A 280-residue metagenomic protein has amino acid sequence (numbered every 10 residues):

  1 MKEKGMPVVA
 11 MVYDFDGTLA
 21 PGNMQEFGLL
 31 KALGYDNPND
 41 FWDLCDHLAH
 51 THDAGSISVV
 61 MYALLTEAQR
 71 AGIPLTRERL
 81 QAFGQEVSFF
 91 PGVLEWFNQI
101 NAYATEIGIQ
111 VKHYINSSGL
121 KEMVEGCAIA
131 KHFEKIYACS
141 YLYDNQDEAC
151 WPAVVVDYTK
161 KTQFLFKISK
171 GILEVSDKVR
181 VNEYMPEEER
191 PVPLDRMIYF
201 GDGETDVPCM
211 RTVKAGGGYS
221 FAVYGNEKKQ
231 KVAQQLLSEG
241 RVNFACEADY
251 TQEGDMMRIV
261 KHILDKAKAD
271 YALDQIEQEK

Functional and structural regions predicted by a protein language model:
M1-E3, V181-N182: Short secondary-structure boundary micro-motifs
K2-N145: Alpha-helical substrate-recognition element adjacent to the catalytic core
S88-Y114, S118-K280: C-terminal cap/substrate-recognition subdomain and adjoining C-terminal extension of metal-dependent phosphatase-like
